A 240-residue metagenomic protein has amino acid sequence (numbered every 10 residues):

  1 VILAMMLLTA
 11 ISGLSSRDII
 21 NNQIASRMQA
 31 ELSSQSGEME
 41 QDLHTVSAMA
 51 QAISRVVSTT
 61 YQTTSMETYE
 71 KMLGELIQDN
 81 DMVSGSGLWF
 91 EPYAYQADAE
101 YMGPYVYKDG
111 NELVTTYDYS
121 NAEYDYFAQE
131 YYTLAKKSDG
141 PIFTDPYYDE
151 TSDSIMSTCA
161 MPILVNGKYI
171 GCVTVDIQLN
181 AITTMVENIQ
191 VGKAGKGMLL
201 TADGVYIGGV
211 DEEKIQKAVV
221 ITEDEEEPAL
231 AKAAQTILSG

Functional and structural regions predicted by a protein language model:
V1-D18, N22, S26: Extreme N-terminal signal-anchor transmembrane helix of membrane signaling/transducer proteins, especially in bacteria
Q23-Q41: Short extracytoplasmic/periplasmic juxtamembrane "stem" segments immediately C-terminal to an N-terminal membrane anchor
S33, E40-D79, V83, L88-Q96 (+2 more regions): Extracellular/periplasmic ligand-binding regions of membrane signal-transduction receptors
Q41, S84, Y101-M102, T158-C159 (+1 more regions): Short loop/turn microsegments at loop-to-beta-strand junctions
A52, K71-N80, L134, T184-I189 (+1 more regions): Amphipathic alpha-helical regulatory segments at dimerization interfaces that relay allosteric signals between sensory
I77-P141, D145-S154, Y206-P228: Extracellular/periplasmic ligand-sensing ectodomains of membrane signal-transduction proteins
A97, A181-G240: Intrinsic low-complexity, intrinsically disordered coil/linker regions enriched in small/polar and charged residues
S152-Q190, G208: Conserved beta-strands of PAS-like sensory domains
